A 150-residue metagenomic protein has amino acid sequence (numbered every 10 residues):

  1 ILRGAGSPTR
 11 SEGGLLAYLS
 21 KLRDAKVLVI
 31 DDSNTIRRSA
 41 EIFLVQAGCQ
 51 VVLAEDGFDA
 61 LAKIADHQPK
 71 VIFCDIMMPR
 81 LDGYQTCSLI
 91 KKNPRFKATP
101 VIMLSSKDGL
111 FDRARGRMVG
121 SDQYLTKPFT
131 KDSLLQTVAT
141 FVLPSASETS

Functional and structural regions predicted by a protein language model:
R38-Q46: Charged docking surfaces used in two-component/phosphorelay signaling
G48-E55, K63: Short hydrophobic/Thr-rich beta-strand motif most characteristic of the beta2 strand and flanking loop of CheY-like
H67-F73: Active-site beta3 strand of CheY-like receiver
M78: Receiver (REC) domain active-site loop signature in two-component systems and cognate sites in sensor histidine kinases
F129-V138: C-terminal output helix
